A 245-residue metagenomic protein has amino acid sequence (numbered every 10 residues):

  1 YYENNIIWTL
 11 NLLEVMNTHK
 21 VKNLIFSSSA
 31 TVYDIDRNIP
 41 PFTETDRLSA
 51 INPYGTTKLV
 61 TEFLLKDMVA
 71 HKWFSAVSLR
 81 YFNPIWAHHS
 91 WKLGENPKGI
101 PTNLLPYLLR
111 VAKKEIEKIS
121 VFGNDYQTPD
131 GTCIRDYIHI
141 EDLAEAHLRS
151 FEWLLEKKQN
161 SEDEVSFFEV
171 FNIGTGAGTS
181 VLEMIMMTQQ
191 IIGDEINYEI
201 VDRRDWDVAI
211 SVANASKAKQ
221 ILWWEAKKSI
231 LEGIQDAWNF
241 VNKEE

Functional and structural regions predicted by a protein language model:
Y1-Y2, M16: A hydrophobic alpha-helix adjacent to the NAD(P)-binding/active-site core of NAD(P)-dependent oxidoreductases, strongly
Y2, D46, A50-L59, G94-P106 (+2 more regions): Short-chain dehydrogenase/reductase
L10-P53, D67-A70, V77: Conserved Rossmann-fold NAD(P)-dependent oxidoreductase catalytic core, especially the SDR/UDP-sugar
S29-V32, T45-R47, P53, P84-A87 (+3 more regions): Active-site pre-Tyr helix/loop in NAD(P)-dependent dehydrogenases
I35-N38, S49-A87, P106-I116: Active-site Tyr-X1-5-Lys
F82-N103, E115-R135: Short, flexible, glycine-rich and Lys/Arg-enriched loop motifs at helix boundaries that contact anionic partners
R110-E245: C-terminal substrate-binding subdomain of Rossmann-fold SDR/epimerase-dehydratase oxidoreductases
